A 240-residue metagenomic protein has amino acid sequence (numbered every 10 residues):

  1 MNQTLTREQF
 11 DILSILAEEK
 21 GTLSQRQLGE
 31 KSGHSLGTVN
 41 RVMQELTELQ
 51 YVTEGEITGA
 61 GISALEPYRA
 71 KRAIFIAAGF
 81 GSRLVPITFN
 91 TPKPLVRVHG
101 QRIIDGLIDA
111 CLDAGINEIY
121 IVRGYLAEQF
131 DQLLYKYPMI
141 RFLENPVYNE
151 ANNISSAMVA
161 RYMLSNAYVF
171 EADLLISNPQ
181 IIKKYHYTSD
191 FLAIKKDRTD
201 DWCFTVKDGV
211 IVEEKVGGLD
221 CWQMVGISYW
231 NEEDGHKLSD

Functional and structural regions predicted by a protein language model:
N2-H34: Short amphipathic alpha-helical interface segments
Q3-E8, S24, G55-R69: Short, cationic-aromatic polyanion-contact patches
D11, N178-D240: Conserved core of the sugar-phosphate nucleotidyltransferase
L13-L16, S63-R123, A127-F130: N-terminal glycine-rich phosphate-binding loop and ensuing alpha1 helix
G33-E45: Short amphipathic alpha-helical interaction segments
T47-E56: A short, conserved structural fragment
D131-C203, K207: Conserved beta-loop-beta/alpha segment of the NTase-like Rossmann-fold superfamily that binds/positions NTPs
